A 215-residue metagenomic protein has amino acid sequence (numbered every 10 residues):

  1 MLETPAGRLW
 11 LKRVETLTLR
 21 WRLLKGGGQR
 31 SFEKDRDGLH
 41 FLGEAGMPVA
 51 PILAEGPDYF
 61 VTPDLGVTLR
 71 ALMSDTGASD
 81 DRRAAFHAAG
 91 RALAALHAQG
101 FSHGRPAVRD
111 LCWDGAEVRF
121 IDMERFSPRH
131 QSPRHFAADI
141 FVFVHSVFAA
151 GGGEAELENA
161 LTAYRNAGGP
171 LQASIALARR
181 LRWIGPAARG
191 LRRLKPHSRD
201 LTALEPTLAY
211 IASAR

Functional and structural regions predicted by a protein language model:
M1-E33: ATP-binding glycine-rich loop module of kinase domains
E15, S31-F32, V49-H87: Conserved structural core of kinase catalytic domains
R30-E33, D37-V49: Structural motif at the C-terminus of the N-lobe alphaC helix and the adjacent alphaC-beta4 loop of the Hanks-type
L42, A92-L96: Conserved hydrophobic alpha-helix
A98-V108: Catalytic-loop of the protein kinase fold
D110-D122: Conserved protein kinase catalytic/activation segment
R119, M123-R215: C-lobe/activation-segment region of protein kinase-like
